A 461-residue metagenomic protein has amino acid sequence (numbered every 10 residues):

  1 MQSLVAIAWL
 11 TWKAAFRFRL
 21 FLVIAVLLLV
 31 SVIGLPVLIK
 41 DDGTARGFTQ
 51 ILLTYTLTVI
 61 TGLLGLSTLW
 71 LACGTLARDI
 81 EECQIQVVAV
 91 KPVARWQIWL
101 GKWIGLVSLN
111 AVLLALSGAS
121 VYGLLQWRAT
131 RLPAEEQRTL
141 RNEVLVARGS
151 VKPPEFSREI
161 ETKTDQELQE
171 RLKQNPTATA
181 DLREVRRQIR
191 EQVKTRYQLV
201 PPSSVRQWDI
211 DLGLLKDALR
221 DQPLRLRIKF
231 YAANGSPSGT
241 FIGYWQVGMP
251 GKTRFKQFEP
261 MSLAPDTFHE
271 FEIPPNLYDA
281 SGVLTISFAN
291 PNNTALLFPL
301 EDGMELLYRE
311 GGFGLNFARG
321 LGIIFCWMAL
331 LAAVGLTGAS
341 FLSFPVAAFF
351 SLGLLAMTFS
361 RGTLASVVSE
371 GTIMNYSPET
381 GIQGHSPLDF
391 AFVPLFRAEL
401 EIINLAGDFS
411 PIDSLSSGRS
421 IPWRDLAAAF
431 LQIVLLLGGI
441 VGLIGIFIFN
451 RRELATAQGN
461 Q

Functional and structural regions predicted by a protein language model:
M1-A6, R78, L307-G311, G322-W327: Short, membrane-interfacial amphipathic segments enriched in basic
M1-F21: Aromatic- and glycine-rich beta-strand/loop motifs that create alpha-glucan
I24, L63-L64, R95-Y122: Selective transmembrane-helix segments that form parts of the transport pathway or gating/packing helices in multipass
I24-V30, A347-T358: Central hydrophobic cores of alpha-helical transmembrane segments in multi-pass integral membrane proteins
L38-R46, G123, R128-E310, M357-F447 (+2 more regions): Terminal transmembrane helical anchor/hairpin motif
T56-R78, L113, S117: Long, hydrophobic alpha-helical segments
G65-A72, I85, S120, V334 (+2 more regions): Hydrophobic/aromatic residues in alpha-helical transmembrane segments
G74-G105, R319, F325, F449: Helix-loop-helix units of permease transmembrane domains in multi-pass membrane transporters, especially ABC
